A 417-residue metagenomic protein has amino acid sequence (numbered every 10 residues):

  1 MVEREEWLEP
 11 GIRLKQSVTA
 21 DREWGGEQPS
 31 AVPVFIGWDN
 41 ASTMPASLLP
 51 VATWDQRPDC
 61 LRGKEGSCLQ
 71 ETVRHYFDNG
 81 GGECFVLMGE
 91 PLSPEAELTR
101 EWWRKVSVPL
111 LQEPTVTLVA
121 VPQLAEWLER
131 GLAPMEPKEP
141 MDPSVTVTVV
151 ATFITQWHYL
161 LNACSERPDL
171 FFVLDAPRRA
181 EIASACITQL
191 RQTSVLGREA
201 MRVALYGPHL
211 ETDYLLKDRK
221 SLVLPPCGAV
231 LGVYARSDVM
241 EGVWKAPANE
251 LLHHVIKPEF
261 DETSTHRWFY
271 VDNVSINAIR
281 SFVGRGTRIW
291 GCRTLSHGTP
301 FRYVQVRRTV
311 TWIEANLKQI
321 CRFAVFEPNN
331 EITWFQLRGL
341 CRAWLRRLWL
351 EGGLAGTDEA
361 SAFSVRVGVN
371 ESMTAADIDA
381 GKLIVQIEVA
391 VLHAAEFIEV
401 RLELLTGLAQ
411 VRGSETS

Functional and structural regions predicted by a protein language model:
M1-M88, L111-A125, T148-V149, H158-S417: Structured, hydrophobic secondary-structure cores that serve as assembly/anchoring elements
M88-V106: Short linear interaction motifs
L92-P94, L124-A133, R179-A180: Short acidic, S/G/P-rich loop/turn micro-motifs used as interaction or catalytic elements
E95-T99, F153, T333: Phosphate/oxyanion-binding active-site loops and adjacent basic polyanion-contact surfaces
R100-K105, P134-L161: Well-ordered, non-membrane alpha-helical segments in soluble/globular domains
